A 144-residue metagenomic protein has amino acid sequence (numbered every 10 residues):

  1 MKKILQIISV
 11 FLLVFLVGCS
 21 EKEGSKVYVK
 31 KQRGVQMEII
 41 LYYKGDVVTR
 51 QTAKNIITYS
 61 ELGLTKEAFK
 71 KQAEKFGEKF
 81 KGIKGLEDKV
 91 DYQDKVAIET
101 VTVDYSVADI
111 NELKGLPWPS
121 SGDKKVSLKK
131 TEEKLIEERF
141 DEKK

Functional and structural regions predicted by a protein language model:
M1-K2, E21: Generic cytosolic/nucleocytoplasmic N-terminal low-complexity/intrinsically disordered segments
K2-V10: Sec-dependent signal peptide recognition, specifically the positively charged N-region followed immediately by
F15-G18: C-terminal motif of bacterial Sec signal peptides marking the signal peptidase cleavage site
K22-K144: Subset-of-secretome marker
